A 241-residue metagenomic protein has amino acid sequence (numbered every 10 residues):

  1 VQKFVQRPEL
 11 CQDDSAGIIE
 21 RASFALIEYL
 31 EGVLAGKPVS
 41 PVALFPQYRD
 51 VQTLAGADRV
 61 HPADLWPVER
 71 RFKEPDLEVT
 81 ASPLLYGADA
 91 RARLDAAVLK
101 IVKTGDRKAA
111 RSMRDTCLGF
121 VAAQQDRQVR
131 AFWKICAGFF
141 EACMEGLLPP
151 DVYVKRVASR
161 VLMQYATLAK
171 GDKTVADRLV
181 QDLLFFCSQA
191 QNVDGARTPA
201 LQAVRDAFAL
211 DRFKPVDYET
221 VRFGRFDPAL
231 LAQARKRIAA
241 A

Functional and structural regions predicted by a protein language model:
V1, C11-A22, A109-M113, R127-F140 (+1 more regions): Short, well-ordered alpha-helical segments that carry or flank key catalytic/ligand-binding motifs at enzyme/regulatory
V1, M113, F120, F132-C143 (+5 more regions): Long, contiguous hydrophobic alpha-helical segments, chiefly transmembrane helices and signal peptides
F4-P8, V33, K37, A97-K108 (+3 more regions): Secondary-structure edge/capping motif, primarily at the C-terminal ends of alpha-helices and the immediately following
R7-L84, G146-L231: Structural secondary-structure packing elements that flank or coincide with functional cores
F72-A122, F223-A241: Surface-exposed interaction/gating patches
R93, A97, T116, I135-G138 (+4 more regions): Charge-rich, solvent-exposed alpha-helical interaction surfaces
